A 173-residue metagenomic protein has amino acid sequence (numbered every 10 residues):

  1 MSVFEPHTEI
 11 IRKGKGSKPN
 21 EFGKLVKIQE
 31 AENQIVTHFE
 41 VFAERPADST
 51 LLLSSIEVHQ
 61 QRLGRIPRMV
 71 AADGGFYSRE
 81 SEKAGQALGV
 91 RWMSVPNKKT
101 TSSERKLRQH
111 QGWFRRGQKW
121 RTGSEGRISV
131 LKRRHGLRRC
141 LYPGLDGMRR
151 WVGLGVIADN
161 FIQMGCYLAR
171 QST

Functional and structural regions predicted by a protein language model:
M1-G74, E82-A84: Polybasic low-complexity intrinsically disordered regions
S2, K27-Q29, H38, A71 (+5 more regions): Structured core elements
A31, S55-R62, L88, R127-V130 (+3 more regions): Generic, well-ordered alpha-helical scaffold segments in large soluble proteins
D48-S49, R150, L154: Short, charged, low-complexity patches
I66, K99, L168-Q171: Short, polar/charged, Gly/Pro-enriched helix-capping and turn/loop motifs at alpha-helix termini and inter-helix linkers
G74-D146, R150: Helix-centered, glycine/charged polyanion-binding patches within enzymatic domains that contact phosphate-containing
R134, R138, G165-T173: A short, flexible helix-boundary coil/loop motif
